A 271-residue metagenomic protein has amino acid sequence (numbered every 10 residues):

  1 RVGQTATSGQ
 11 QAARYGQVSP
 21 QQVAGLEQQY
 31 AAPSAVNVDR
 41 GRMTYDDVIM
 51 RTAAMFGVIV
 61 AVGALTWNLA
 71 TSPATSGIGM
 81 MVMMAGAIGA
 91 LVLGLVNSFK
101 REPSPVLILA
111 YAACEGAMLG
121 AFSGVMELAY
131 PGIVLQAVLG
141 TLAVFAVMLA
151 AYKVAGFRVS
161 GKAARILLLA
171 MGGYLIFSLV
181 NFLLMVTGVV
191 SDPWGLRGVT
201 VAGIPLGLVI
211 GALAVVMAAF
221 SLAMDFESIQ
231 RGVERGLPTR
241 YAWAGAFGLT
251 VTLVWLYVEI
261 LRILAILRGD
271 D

Functional and structural regions predicted by a protein language model:
R1-D271: A hydrophobic alpha-helical transmembrane-helix feature that marks the membrane cores and membrane-interface segments
